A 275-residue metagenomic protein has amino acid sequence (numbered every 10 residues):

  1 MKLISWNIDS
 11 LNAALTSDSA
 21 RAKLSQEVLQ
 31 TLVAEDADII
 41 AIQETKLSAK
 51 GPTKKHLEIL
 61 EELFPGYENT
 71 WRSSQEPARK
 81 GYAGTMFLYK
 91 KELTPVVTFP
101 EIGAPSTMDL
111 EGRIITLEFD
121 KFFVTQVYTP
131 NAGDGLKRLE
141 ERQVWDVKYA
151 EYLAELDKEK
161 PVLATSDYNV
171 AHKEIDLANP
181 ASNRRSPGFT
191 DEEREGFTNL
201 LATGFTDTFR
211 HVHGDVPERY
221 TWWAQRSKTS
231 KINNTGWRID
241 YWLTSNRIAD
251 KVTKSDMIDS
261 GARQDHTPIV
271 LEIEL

Functional and structural regions predicted by a protein language model:
M1-E61, W71, P77-Y82: N-terminal, active-site-proximal structural segment of metallo-dependent hydrolase catalytic domains
W6-N7, T31-G51, V124, Y152-E174 (+4 more regions): Active-site beta-strand/loop signature of hydrolases that rely on acidic residues for catalysis
N12-A14, S48-G51, A78-R79, A132-L136 (+3 more regions): Short catalytic/ligand-binding loop motif for oxyanion handling, primarily in non-cytosolic enzymes, centered on
L15, E101-T107, T129-D146, A181-S186: Surface-exposed cleft-lining segments at the edges of enzyme active sites
K46-A132: Structured beta-strand-rich core segments of catalytic domains in phosphoester-bond hydrolases
E61-E62, V147-N233, I239: Metal-dependent phosphoesterases centered on the DNase I-like endonuclease/exonuclease/phosphatase
R79-V97, S227-D250: Conserved beta strand-loop-helix elements of the APE1-like EEP
Y89-K91, L117-D120, S245-N246, Q264 (+1 more regions): Active-site beta-strand termini and strand-to-loop segments that position acidic
